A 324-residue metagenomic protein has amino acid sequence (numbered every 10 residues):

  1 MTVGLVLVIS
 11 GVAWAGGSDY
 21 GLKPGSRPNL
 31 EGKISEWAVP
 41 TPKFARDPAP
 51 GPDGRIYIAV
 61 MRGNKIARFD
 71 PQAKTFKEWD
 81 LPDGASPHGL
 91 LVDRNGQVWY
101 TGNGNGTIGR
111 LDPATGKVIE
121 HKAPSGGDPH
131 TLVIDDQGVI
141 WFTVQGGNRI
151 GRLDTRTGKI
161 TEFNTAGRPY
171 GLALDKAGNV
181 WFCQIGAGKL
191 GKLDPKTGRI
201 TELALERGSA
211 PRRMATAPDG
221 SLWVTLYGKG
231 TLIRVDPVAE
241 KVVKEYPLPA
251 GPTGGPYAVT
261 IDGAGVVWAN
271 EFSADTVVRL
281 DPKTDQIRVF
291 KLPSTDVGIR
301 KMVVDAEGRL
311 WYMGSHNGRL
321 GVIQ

Functional and structural regions predicted by a protein language model:
T2-G11: Bacterial N-terminal signal peptides
G21-K43: A short helix->beta-strand "capping" segment at the edge of beta-propeller domains
S35-A38, T75-D80, K117-K122, K159-N164 (+3 more regions): A short beta-strand motif characteristic of beta-propeller blades
T41-D53, D83-N95, P124-Q137, A166-A177 (+6 more regions): Beta-rich, blade/repeat-based domains predominating in secreted/periplasmic proteins but also intracellular
I56-R62, V98-N105, I140-G146, V180-G186 (+3 more regions): Conserved beta-strand positions in repeat-built beta-propeller and related beta-rich domains
K65-A67, T107-R110, R149-R152, K189-G191 (+3 more regions): A short loop-to-beta-strand structural motif that recurs across blades of beta-propeller domains
D70-K74, D112-G116, D154-G158, D194-G198 (+3 more regions): Short loop/turn segments that connect beta-strands within beta-propeller blades
V297-Q324: Blade-level signature of beta-propeller repeat domains, shared across WD40, Kelch, NHL, RCC1 and BNR/Asp-box propellers
